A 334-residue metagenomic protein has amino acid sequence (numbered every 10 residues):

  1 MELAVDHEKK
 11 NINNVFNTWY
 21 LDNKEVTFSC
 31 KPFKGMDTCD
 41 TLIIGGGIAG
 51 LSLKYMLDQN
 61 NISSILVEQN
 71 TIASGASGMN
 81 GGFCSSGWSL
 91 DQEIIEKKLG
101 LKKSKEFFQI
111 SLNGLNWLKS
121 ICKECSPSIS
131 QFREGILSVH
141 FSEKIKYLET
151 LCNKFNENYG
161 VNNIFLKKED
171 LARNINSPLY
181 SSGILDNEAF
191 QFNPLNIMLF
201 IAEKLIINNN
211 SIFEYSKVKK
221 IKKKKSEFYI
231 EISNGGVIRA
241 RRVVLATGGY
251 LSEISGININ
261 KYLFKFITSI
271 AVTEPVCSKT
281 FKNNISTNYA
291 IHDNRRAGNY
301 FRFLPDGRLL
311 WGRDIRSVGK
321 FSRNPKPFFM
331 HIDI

Functional and structural regions predicted by a protein language model:
M1-T41, Q59: Extreme N-terminal leader/targeting segments of oxidoreductases
D37-L66: N-terminal Rossmann-like FAD-binding beta1-loop-alpha1 element of flavoenzymes
G45, F141, I232, A240 (+1 more regions): Short, well-ordered coil/turn residues at beta-beta hairpins and beta-strand->alpha-helix junctions within
Q59-M79: Glycine-rich FAD pyrophosphate-binding loop
C84, N116, E124-F132, V218-I221 (+2 more regions): Active-site substrate-recognition segment that forms the wall of the catalytic cavity or substrate channel
G87-E169: Dinucleotide-binding Rossmann-like beta1-alpha1 core, especially the glycine-rich loop that anchors the ADP
S89-G100, S181, W311-G319: A short small-residue
Y147, K154, P178-R242: Helical element adjacent to the flavin cofactor pocket in flavoenzyme catalytic cores
